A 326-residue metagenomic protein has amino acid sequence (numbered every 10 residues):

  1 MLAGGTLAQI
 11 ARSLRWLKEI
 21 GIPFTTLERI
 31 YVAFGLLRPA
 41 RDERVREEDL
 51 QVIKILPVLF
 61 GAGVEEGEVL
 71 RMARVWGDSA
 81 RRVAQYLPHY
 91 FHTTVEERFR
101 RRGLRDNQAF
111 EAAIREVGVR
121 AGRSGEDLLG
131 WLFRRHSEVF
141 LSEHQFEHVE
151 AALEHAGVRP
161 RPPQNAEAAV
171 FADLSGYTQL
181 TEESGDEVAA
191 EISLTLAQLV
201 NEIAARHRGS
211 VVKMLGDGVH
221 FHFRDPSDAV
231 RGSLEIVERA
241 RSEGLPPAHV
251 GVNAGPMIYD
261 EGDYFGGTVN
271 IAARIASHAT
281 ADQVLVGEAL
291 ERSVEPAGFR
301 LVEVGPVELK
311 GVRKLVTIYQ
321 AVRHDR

Functional and structural regions predicted by a protein language model:
M1, V149, H155-A156, A321-R326: Intrinsically disordered or compositionally simple regulatory linkers and C-terminal tails in signal-transduction
M1-A152: Arg/Lys-rich, alpha-helical DNA-contact motif
I30, V200, G216, V252 (+2 more regions): Residue-level signature of catalytic and energy-coupling elements of molecular machines, predominantly ATP/GTP-dependent
L153-E235: Catalytic NTP-binding/metal-coordinating core of nucleotidyl cyclase/transferase enzymes
Y177, A229, M257, L290-E291: A generic structural signal for short hydrophobic patches within well-formed alpha-helices
I203-R231, R239-I271, L285, V316-T317: Catalytic core of nucleotidyl cyclases, primarily class III adenylyl/guanylyl cyclases
L234, A273-R274: Active-site phosphate/pyrophosphate- and oxyanion-stabilizing loops and adjacent acidic/basic residues in soluble
D282-R326: Cytosolic regulatory/linker segments at or just downstream of nucleotide-handling modules in signal-transduction
